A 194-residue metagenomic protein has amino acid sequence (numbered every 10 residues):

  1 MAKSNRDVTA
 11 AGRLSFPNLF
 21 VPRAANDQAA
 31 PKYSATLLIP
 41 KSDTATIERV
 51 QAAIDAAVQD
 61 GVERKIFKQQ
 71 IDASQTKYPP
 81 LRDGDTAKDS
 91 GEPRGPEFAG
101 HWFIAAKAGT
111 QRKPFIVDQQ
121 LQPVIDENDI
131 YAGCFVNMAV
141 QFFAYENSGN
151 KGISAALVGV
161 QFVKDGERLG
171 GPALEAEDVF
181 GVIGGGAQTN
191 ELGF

Functional and structural regions predicted by a protein language model:
M1-A105: OB-fold ssDNA-binding interfaces and closely related basic DNA-contact patches used across DNA replication/repair
M1-R6, E167-F194: Acidic, gly/ser/pro-rich intrinsically disordered tails
I39-K41, F142-A144, K164: Beta-strand elements of well-folded, non-transmembrane domains
Q51-A56, Q119-Q122, G171-I183: Short intrinsically disordered coil segments
A106-Q119: Short, basic/aromatic beta-hairpin or loop at an interaction surface
Q119-V136, F143-I153: Exposed beta-sheet edge/beta-hairpin loop segments within beta-rich domains
N147-E167: OB-fold/S1-family single-stranded nucleic acid-binding modules
